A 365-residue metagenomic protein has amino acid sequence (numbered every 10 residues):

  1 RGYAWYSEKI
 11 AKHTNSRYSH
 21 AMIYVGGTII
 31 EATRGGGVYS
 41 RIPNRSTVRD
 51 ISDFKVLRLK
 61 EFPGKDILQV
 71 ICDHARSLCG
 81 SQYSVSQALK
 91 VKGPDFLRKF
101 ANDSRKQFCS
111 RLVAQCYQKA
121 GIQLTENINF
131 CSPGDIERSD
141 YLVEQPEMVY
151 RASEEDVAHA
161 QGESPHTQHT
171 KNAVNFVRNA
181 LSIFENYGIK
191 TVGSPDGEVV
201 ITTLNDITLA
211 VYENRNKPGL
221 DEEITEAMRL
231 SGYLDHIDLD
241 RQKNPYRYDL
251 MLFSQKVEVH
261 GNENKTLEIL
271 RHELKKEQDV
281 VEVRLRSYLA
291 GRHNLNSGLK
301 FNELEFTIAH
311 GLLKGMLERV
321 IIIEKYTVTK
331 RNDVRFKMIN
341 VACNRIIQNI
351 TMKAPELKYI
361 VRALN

Functional and structural regions predicted by a protein language model:
R1-N365: Cysteine-nucleophile amide-bond enzymes
